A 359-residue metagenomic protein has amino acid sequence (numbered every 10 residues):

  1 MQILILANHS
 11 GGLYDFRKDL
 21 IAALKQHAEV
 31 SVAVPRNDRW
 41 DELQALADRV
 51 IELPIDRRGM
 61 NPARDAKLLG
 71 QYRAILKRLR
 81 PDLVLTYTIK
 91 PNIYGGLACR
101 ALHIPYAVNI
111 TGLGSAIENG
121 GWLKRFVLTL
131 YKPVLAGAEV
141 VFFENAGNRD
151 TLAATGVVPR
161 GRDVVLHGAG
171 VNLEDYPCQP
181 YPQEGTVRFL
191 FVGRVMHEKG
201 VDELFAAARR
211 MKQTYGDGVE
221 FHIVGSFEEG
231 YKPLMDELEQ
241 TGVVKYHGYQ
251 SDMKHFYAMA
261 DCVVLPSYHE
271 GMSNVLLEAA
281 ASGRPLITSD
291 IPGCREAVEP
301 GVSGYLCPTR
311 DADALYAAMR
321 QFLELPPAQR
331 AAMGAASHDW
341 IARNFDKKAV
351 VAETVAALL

Functional and structural regions predicted by a protein language model:
W40-Q44, R210, T214-Y215, E220-H247: Short, structured helix-loop element that forms part of the nucleotide-activated donor/catalytic region
I51-E52, K132, A136-C178: Donor nucleotide-sugar binding/catalytic pocket of nucleotide-sugar-dependent glycosyltransferases
T86-N92, I110: Short His-centered aromatic/hydrophobic patch
P182-K199, F205-R209: Conserved donor-binding/catalytic core segment of Leloir-type glycosyltransferases
Y249, Y268: Aromatic "clamp/platform" in nucleotide-sugar-dependent glycosyltransferases that forms part of the donor/acceptor
P285-T288, V298: Short hydrophobic beta-strand element within catalytic cores of glycosyltransferases and related nucleotide-activated
P300-G301, Y305-A312, Q321-P327: Conserved acidic donor-binding segment of nucleotide-sugar-dependent glycosyltransferases
A328-R343, E353: A short, well-ordered alpha-helix in the C-terminal region of glycosyltransferases
